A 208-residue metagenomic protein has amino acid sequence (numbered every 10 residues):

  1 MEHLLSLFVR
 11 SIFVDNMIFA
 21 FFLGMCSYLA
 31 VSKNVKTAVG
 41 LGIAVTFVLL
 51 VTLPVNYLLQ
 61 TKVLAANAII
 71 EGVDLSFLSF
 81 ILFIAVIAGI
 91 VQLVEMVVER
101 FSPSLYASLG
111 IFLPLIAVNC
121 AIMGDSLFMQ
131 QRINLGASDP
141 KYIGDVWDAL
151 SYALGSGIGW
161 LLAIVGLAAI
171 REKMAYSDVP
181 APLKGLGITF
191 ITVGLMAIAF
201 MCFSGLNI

Functional and structural regions predicted by a protein language model:
S6-A20, V73-I87, L150-A163: Structural signature of hydrophobic alpha-helical transmembrane segments
S6-F47: Juxtamembrane transmembrane-helix termini in multi-pass membrane transport proteins
F22-A30, E95-F101, F112-L115, C120-D139: Generic transmembrane alpha-helix signature in multi-pass membrane proteins, especially transporters/channels
L23-S27, V45-V51, I84-L93, A117-G124 (+2 more regions): Hydrophobic core segments of alpha-helical transmembrane domains in multi-pass membrane transport and ion-translocation
L23-T37, V91-L105, L167-D178: C-terminal ends of transmembrane helices
T37-F47, L78-F83, L105-I116, P182-I188: Cytoplasmic-side transmembrane-helix entry/capping segments in multi-pass membrane proteins
T61-L109: Ordered, amphipathic secondary-structure segments that act as subunit-interaction surfaces in large macromolecular
E172-F190: Interfacial loop-to-transmembrane junctions
